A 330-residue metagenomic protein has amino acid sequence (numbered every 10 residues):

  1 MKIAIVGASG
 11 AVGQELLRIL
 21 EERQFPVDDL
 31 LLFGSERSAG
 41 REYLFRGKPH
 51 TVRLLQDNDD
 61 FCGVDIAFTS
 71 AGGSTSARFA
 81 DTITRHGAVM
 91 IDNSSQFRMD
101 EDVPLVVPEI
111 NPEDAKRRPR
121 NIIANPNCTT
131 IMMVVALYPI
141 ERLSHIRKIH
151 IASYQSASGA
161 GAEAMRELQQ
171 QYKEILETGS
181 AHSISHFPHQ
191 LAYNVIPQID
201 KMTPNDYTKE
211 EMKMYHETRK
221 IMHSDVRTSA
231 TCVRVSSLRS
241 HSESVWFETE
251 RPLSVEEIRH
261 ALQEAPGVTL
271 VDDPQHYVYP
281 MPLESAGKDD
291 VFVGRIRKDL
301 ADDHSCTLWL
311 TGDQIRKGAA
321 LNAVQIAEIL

Functional and structural regions predicted by a protein language model:
M1-L191, R227, V291-F292, I296-D302 (+3 more regions): N-terminal Rossmann-like NAD(P) cofactor-binding subdomain of oxidoreductases, focused on the glycine-rich
A67, A157-L330: Charged docking surfaces used in two-component/phosphorelay signaling
